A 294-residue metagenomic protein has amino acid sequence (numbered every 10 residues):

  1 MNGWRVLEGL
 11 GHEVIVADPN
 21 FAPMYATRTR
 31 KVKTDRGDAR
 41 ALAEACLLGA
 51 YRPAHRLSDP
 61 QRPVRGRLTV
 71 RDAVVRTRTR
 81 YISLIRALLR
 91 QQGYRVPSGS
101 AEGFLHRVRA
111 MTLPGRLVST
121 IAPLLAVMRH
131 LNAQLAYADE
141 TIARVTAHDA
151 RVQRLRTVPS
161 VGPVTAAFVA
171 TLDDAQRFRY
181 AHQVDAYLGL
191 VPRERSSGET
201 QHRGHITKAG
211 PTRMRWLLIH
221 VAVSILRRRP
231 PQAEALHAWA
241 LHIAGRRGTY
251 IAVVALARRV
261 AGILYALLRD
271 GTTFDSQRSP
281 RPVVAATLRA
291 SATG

Functional and structural regions predicted by a protein language model:
M1, R40, Q61, R65-L68 (+11 more regions): Non-catalytic, well-ordered alpha-helical scaffold segments
M1-L113, P192, S196: Phosphate- and other anionic-substrate recognition elements at nucleic-acid/protein interfaces
V32, L57-P60, Y94-S98, I121-L125 (+4 more regions): Conserved phosphate/pyrophosphate-binding and hydrolysis machinery centered on Walker-type P-loop NTPases, extending
T34, R154-T157, P163, F168-G245 (+2 more regions): Phosphate-backbone recognition surface of nucleic-acid-processing proteins
G49-R52, Y81-I82, A136-A138, D173-F178 (+2 more regions): Short helix-capping/linker segments at secondary-structure and domain boundaries
L68-R154, T273, R281-A286: Glycine-rich, often acidic, oxyanion-interacting loops/wings at catalytic, nucleic-acid, or phospho-protein interfaces
E199, R203, H237-G294: Low-complexity, acidic/Ser/Thr- and charged residue-rich accessory regions of DNA metabolism proteins
